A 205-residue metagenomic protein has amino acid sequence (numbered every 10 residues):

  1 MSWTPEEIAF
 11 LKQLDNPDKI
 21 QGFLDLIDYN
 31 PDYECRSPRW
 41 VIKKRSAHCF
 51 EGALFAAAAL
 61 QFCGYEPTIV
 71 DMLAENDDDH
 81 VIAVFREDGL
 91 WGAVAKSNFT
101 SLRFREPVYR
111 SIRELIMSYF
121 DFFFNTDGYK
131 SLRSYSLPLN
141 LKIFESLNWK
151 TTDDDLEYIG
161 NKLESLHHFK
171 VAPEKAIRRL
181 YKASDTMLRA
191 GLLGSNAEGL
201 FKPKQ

Functional and structural regions predicted by a protein language model:
M1-Q205: A structural boundary/capping signal
